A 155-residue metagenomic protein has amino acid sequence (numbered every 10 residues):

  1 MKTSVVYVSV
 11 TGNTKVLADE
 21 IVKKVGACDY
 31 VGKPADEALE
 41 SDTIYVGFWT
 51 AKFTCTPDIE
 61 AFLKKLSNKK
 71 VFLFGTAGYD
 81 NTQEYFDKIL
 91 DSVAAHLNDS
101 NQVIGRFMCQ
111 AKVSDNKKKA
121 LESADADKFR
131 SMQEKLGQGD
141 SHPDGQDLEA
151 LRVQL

Functional and structural regions predicted by a protein language model:
K2-K24: N-terminal beta1-alpha1 ligand-phosphate binding loop
T3-S4, K24-Y30, S41-T43, G47 (+1 more regions): FMN-binding flavodoxin-like domain, especially the glycine-rich phosphate-binding loop
P34-E40: Short amphipathic alpha-helix with an adjacent loop that forms part of the alpha/beta core around
